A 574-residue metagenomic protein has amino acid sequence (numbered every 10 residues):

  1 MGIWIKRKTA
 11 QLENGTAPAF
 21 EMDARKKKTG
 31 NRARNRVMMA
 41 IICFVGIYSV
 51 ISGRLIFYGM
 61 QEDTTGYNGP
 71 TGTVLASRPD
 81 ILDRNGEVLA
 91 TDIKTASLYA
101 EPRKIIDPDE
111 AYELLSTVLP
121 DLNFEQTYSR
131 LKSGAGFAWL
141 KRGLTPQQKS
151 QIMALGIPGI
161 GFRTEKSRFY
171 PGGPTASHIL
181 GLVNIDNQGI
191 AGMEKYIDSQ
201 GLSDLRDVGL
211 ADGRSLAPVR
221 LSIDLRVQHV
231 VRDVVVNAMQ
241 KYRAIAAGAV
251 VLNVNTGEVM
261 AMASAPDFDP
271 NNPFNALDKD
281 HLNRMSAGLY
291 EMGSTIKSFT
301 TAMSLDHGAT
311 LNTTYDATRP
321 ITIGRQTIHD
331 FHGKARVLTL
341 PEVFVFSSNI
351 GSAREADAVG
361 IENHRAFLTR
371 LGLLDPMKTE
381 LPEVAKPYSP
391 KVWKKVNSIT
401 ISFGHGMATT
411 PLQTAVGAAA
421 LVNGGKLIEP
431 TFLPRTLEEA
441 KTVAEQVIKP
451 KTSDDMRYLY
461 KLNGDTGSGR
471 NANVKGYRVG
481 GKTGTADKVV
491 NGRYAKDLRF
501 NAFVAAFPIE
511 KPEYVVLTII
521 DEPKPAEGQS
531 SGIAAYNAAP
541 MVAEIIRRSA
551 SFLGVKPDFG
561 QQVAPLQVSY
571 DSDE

Functional and structural regions predicted by a protein language model:
M1-P273, L289, E362-L374, G492-A495 (+1 more regions): Periplasmic/cell-envelope proteins involved in peptidoglycan metabolism and beta-lactam response
E21, A90, A249, N253-S294 (+4 more regions): Beta-lactam-recognizing serine transpeptidase/beta-lactamase-like catalytic domain environment
